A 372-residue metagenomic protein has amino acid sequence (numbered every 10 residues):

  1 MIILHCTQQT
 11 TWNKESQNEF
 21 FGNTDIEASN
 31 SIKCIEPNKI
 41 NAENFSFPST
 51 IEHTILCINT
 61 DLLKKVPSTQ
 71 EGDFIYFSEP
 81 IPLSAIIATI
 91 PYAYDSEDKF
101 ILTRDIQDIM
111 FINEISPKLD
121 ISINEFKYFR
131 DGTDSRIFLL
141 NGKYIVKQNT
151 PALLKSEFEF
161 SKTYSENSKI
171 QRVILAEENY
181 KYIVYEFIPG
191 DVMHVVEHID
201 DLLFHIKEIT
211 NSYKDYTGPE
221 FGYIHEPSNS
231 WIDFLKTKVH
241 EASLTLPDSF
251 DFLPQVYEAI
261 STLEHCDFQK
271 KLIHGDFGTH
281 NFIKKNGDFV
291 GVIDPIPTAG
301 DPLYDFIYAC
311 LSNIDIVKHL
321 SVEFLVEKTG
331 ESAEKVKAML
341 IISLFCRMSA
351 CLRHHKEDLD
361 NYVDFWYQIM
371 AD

Functional and structural regions predicted by a protein language model:
M1-I106: Conserved, structured core segments of small domains
D108-K118, T133, K143-V184, M193-S212: A conserved alpha-helical element in kinase catalytic cores
F111, D215-G275, K285, F365-M370: An alpha-helical support segment within catalytic cores of ATP-dependent transferases
S135-L139: Conserved ATP phosphate-binding architecture of protein kinases
P151, N179-H198, K236-L244, I342-L359: A glycine-centered beta->alpha junction motif in the catalytic cores of kinase/phosphotransferase enzymes
L272, K284-G330: Active-site Asp-x-Gly
H280-F282: Hydrophobic residue at the +6 position relative to the catalytic HRD Asp in the kinase catalytic loop
Y308-D372: Helix-rich C-terminal or lid/interface subdomains of diverse kinases
